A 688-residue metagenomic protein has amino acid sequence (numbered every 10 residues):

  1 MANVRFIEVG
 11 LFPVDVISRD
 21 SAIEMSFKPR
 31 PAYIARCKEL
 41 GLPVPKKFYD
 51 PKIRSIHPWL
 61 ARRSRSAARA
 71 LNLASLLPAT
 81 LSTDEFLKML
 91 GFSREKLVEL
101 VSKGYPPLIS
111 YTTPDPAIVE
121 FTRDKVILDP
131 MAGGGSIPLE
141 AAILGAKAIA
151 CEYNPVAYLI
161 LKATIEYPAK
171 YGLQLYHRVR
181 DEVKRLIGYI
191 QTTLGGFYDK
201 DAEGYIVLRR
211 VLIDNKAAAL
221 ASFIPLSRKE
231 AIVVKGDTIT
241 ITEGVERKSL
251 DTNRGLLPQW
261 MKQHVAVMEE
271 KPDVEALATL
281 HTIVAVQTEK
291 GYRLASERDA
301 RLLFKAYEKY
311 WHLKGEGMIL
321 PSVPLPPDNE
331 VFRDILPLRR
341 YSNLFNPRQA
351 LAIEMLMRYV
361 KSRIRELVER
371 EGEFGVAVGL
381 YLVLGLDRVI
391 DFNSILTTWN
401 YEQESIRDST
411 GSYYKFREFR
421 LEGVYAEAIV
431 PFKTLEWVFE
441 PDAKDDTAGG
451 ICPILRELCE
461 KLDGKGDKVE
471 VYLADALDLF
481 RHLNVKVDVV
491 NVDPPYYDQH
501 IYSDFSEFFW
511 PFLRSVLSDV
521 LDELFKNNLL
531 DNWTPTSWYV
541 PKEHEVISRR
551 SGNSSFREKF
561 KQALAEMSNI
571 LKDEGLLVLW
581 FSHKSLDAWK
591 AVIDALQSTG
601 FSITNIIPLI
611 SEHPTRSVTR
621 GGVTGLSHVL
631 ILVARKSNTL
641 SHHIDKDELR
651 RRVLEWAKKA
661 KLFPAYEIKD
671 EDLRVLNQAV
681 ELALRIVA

Functional and structural regions predicted by a protein language model:
A2-L128, P138, A142-K486, P495 (+10 more regions): Nucleic-acid modification enzymes, centered on SAM-dependent nucleic-acid methyltransferases
M131-G135: Class I SAM-dependent methyltransferase "Motif I" SAM/SAH-binding loop
V490-N491: Hydrophobic beta-strand segment of the Class I
R557-D573, S598: A short glycine-rich, Lys/Arg-flanked "PGG" loop and its adjoining helix->strand segment in the class I
A588-S598: Conserved helicase motor "Helicase C" RecA-like lobe of SF1/SF2 P-loop NTPases
